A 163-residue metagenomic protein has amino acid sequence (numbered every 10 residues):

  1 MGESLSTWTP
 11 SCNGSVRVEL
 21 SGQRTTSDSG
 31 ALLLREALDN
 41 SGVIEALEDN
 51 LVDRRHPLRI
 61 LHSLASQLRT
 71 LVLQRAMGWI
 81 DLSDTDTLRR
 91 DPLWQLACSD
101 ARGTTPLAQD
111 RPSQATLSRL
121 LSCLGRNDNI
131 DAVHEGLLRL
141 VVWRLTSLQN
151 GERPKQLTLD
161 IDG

Functional and structural regions predicted by a protein language model:
M1-G163: Dynamic "connector" segments at or just before major functional cores
